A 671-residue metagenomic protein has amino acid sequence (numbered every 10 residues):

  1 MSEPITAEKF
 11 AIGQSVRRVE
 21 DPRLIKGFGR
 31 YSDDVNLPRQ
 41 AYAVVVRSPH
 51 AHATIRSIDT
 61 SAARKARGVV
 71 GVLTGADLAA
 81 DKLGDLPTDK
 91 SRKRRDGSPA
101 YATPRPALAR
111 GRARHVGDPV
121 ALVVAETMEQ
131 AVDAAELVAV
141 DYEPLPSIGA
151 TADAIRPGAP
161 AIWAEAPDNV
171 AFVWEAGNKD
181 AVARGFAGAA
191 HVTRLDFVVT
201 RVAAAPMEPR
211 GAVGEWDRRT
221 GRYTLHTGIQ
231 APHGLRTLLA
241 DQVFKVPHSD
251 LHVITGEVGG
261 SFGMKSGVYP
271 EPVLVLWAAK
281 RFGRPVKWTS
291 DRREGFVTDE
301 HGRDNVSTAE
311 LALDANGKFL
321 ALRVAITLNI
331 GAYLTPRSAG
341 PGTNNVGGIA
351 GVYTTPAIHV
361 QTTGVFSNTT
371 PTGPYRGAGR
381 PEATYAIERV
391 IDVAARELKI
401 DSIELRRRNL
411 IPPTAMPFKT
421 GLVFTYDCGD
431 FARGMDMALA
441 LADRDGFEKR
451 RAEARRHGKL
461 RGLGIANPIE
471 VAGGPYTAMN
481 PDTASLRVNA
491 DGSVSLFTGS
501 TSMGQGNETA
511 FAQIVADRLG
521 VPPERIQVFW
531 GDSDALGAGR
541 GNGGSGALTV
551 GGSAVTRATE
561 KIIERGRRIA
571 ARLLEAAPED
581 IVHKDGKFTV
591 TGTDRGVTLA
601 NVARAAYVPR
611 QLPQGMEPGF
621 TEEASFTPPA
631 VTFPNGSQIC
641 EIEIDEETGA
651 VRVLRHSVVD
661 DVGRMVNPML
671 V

Functional and structural regions predicted by a protein language model:
M1-D168, F172, L195, E271 (+1 more regions): Flexible, low-hydrophobicity surface segments
M1-F28, A432-A454, G462, P468 (+6 more regions): Intrinsic disorder at enzyme termini
E20-R23, D89, R95-T103, N169-A212 (+3 more regions): Glycine-rich loop/linker segments at domain edges
V45-A80, A121-Y142, G211-F282, P336-G348 (+8 more regions): Alpha-helical support elements that line or immediately flank enzyme active sites and cofactor-binding pockets
D89-Q130, G263-A315, T372-E397, F418-D443 (+2 more regions): Glycine-rich and small/hydrophobic secondary-structure elements
G158-F244, P412-S493: Helix-loop-helix junctions that connect adjacent transmembrane helices in secondary transporters/permeases, recognized
V286-A309, V471-G473, E623-E646: Structured beta-strand/loop patches that form or line metal/cofactor-binding pockets in enzymes
A452, P578, T591-P634: Internal maturation/activation junctions in enzymes
